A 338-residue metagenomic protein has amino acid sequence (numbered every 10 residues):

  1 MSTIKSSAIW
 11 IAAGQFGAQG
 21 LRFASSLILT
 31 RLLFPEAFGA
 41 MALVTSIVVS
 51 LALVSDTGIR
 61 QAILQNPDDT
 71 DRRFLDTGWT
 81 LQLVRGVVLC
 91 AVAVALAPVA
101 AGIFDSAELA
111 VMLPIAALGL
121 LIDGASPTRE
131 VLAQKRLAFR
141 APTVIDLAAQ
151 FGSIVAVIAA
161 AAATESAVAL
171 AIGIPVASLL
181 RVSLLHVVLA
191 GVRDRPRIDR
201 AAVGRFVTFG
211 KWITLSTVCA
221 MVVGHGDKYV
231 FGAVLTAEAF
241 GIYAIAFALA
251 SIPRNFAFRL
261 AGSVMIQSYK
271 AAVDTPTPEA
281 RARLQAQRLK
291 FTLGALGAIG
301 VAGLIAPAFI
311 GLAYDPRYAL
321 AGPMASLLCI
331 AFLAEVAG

Functional and structural regions predicted by a protein language model:
M1-F23, R72-T80, A107-L109, A141-T143 (+4 more regions): N-terminal membrane topogenesis motif
T3-G58, R85-V99, G119, A149-I154 (+7 more regions): Signature of the first transmembrane helix
I4, R140, V144, A167-V168 (+2 more regions): Interhelical loop/hinge segments that connect adjacent transmembrane helices in multipass membrane
I4-K5, Q65-D71, L121-L147, V168 (+2 more regions): Membrane-interface junctions at transmembrane-helix termini in multi-pass inner-membrane proteins
V54-D71, Q134-K135, A246, A250-R288: Helix-loop junctions and terminal segments of transmembrane helices in multi-pass membrane transport/translocation
R60, T128-K135, F139, A159-A163 (+3 more regions): C-terminal transmembrane helix end/exit motif
T80-D105, A110-V111, V155, A159-A163 (+1 more regions): Alpha-helical transmembrane segments of multi-pass membrane transport and lipid-handling proteins
A110-A117, T143-G191, T208-F209, G241 (+1 more regions): Hydrophobic alpha-helical transmembrane segments
